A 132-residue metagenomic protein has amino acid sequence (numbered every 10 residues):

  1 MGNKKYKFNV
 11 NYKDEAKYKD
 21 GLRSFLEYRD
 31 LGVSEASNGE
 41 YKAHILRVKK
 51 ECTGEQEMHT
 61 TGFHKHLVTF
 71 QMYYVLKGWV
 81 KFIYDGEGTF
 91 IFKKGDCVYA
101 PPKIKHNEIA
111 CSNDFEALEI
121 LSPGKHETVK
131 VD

Functional and structural regions predicted by a protein language model:
G2-D14, K19, N107-D132: Double-stranded beta-helix
K17-H64, T69: A short glycine-rich, His/Asp/Glu-containing loop-to-beta-strand
S37, K81, H126-E127: Flexible, glycine-rich phosphate/dinucleotide-binding loops and adjacent beta-alpha linkers at cofactor/substrate
I45-K49, K65-F82, I120-P123: Short, conserved beta-strand element in jelly-roll/cupin
E57-H59, P101-I104: Short acidic (Asp/Glu) patches
I83-D85, I109: A generic structural motif
G86-P102: Short acidic-glycine-tyrosine-enriched beta hairpin
